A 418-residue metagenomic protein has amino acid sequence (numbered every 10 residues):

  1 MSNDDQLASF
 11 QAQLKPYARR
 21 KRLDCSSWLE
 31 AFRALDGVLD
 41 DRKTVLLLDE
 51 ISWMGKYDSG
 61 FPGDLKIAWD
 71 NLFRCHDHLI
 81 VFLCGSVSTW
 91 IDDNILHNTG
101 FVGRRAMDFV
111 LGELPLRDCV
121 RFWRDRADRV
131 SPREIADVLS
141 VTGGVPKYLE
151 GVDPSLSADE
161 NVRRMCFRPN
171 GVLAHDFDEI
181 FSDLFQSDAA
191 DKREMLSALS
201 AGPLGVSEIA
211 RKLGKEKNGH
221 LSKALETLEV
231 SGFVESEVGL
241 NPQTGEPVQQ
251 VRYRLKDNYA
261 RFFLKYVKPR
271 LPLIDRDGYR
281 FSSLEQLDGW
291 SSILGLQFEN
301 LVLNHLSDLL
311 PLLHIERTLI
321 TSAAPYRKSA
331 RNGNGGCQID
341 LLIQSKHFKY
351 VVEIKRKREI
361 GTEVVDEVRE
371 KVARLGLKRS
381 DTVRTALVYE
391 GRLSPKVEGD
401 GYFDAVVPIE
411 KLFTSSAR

Functional and structural regions predicted by a protein language model:
M1-L284: Phosphate-binding site recognition
P247, V251-R418: A cross-kingdom feature that marks ATP-driven nucleic-acid transaction machinery
